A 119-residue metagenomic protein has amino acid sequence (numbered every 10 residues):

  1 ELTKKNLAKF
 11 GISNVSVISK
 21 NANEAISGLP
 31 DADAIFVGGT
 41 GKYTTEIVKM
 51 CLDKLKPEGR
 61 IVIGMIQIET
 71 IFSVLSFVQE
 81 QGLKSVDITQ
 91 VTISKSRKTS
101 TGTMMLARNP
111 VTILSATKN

Functional and structural regions predicted by a protein language model:
E1-A32, F36, Y43: S-adenosyl-L-methionine
L2, E46, S73: Phosphate- and divalent-cation-binding pockets in alpha/beta enzyme and binding domains that engage nucleotide-derived
G39-T40, I66: Short glycine-/small-residue-rich Rossmann-like dinucleotide-binding loops
K42-M50: A short, conserved alpha-helix within the catalytic core of class I
M50-T112: C-terminal substrate-binding/active-site "lid" region of AdoMet-derived donor-dependent transferases
A116-N119: C-terminal lobe and adjacent flexible extensions of AdoMet/dcAdoMet transferase-like proteins
